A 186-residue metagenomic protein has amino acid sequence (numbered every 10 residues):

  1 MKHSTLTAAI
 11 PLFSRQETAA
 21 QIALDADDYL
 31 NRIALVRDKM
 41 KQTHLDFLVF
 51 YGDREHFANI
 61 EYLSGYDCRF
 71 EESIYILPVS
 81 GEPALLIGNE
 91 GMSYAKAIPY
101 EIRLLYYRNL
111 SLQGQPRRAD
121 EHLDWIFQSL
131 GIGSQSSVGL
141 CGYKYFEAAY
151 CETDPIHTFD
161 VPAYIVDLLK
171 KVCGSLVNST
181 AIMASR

Functional and structural regions predicted by a protein language model:
K2-E121: N-terminal accessory/capping or targeting/presequence segment of soluble
K2-T18, D28-I33, L110-R186: Flexible, acidic/His-enriched mid-domain "rim/lid" segments that flank
